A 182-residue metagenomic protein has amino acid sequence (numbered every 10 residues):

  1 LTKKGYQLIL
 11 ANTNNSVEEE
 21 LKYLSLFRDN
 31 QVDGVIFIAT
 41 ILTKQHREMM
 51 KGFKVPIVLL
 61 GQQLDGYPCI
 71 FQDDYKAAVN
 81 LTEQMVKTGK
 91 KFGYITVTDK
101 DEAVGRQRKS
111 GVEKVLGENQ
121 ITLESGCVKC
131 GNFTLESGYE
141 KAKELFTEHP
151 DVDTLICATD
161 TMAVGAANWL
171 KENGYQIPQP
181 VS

Functional and structural regions predicted by a protein language model:
L1-G34: Amphipathic helical "hinge" segments at domain boundaries
K3-K4, K22-R28, K51-L59, Q63-S182: Bacterial carbohydrate/catabolite-sensing allosteric modules
I9-A11, I36-F37, Y94, I156: Short catalytic-loop micro-motif centered on adjacent basic/acidic residues
A11-N15, G34-F37, C69-D73, F133-T134: Short, flexible loop segments at the rims of nucleotide/cofactor-binding pockets, characterized by
N14-V17, I38-T43, L64, T161: Short beta->alpha connector loops
Q31, A39, G61: Flexible glycine-/small-residue-rich
L42-F53: Active-site-adjacent beta->alpha loops and helix N-cap segments on the catalytic face of soluble alpha/beta enzymes
